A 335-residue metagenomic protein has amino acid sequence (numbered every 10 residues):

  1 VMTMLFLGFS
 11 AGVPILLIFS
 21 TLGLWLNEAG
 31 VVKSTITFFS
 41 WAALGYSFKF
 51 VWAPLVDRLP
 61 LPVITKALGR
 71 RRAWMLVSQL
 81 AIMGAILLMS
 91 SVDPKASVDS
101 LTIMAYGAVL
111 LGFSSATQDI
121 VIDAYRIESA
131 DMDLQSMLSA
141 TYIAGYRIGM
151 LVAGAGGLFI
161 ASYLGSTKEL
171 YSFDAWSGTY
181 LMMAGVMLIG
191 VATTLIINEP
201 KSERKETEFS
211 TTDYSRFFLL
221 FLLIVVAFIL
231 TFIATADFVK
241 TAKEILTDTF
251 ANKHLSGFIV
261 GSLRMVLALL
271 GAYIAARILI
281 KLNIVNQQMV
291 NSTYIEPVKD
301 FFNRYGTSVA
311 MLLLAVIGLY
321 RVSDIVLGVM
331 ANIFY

Functional and structural regions predicted by a protein language model:
V1-Y46, T231-T241, M311-V316, Y320-F334: Helix-loop boundary and gating motifs at the non-cytosolic
L5, T37-S40, T65, G69-R72 (+4 more regions): Conserved glycine-rich helix-kink/hinge and helix-boundary motifs of the Major Facilitator Superfamily
L7-G8, I15, A42-W52, G107-A161 (+2 more regions): Substrate-agnostic recognition of the 12-TM MFS/MFS-like secondary transporter fold
G23, N27, V56, R126-D131 (+1 more regions): Helix-terminus/helix-capping segments at the ends of transmembrane helices and short amphipathic helices
L26, G30-V31, P60, V121 (+3 more regions): Short helix-loop-helix connector
T35-P62, I82-A85: Central cavity-lining transmembrane alpha-helices of secondary-active solute carriers, predominantly the Major
L61-P62, A73-V98: C-terminal ends and interior cores of transmembrane alpha-helices in multi-pass membrane transporters/permeases
S90-A105, T117, M132-V316: Intracellular loop-helix junctions on the cytosolic face of multi-pass helical membrane proteins
